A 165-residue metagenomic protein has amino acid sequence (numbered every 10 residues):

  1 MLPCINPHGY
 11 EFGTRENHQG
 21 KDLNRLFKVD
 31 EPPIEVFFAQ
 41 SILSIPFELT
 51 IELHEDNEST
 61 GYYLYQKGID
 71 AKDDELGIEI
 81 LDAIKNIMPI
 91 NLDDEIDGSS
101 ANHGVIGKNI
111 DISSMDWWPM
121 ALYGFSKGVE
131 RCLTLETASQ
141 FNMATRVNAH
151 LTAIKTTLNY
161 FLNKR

Functional and structural regions predicted by a protein language model:
L2-S99, H103-G107, I112: Active-site/substrate-binding loop(s) of hydrolase catalytic cores
K108-R165: Active-site-adjacent mobile loop/cap segments within catalytic or ligand-binding domains
